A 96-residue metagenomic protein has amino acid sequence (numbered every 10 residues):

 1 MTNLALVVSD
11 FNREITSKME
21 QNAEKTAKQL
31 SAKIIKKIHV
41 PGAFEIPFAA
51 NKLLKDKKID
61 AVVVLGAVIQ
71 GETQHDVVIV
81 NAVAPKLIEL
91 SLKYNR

Functional and structural regions predicted by a protein language model:
T2-P41: Glycine-rich phosphate/diphosphate-binding loop of Rossmann-like nucleotide-binding domains
A32, K58-D60: Short, high-confidence coil segments that cap the C-terminus of an alpha-helix and link into the following beta-strand
G42-N51: Structural motif
A50-K58: Short, well-structured alpha-helical segments in soluble
G71-V80: Glycine/threonine-rich flexible loop motifs
V83-R96: C-terminal binding/interaction regions
